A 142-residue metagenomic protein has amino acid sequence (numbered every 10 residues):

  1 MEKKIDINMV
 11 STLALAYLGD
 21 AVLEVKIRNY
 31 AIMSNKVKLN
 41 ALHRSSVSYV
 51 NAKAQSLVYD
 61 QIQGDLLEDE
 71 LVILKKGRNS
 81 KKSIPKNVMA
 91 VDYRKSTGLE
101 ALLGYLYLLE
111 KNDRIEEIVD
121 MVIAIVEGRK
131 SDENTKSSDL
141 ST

Functional and structural regions predicted by a protein language model:
M1-T142: Double-stranded RNA-binding/processing signature
